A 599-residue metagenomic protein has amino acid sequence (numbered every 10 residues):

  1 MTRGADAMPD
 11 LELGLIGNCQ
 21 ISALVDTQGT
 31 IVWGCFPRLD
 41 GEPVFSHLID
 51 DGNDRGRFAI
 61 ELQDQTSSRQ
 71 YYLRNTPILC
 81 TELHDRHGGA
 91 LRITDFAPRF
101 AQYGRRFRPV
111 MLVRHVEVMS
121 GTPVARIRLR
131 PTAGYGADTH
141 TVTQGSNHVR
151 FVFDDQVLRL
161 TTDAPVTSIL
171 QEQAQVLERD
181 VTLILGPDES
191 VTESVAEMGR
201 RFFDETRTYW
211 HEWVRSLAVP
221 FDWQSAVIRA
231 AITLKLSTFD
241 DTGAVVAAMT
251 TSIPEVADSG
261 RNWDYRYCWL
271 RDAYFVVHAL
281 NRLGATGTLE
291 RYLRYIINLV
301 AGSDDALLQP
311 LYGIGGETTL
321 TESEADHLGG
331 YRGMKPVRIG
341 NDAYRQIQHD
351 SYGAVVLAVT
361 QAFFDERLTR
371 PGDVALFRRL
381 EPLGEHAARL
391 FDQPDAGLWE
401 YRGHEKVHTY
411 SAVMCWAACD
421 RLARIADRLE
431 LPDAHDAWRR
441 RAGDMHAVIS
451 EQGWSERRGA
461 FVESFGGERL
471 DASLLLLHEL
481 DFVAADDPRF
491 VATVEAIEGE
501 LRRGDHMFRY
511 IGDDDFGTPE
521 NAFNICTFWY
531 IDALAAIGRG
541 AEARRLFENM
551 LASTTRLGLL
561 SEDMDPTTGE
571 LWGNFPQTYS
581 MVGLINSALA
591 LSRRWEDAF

Functional and structural regions predicted by a protein language model:
M1-F599: Acidic, mature catalytic/reactive cores of soluble proteins
